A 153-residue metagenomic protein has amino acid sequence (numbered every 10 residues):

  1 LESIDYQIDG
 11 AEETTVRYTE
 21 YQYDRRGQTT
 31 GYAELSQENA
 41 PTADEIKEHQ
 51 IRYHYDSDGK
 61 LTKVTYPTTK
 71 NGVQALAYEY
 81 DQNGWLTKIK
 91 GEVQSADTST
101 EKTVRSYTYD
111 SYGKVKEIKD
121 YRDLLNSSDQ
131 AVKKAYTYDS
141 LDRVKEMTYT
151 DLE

Functional and structural regions predicted by a protein language model:
L1-E153: Beta-strand elements of repeat-based all-beta scaffolds
